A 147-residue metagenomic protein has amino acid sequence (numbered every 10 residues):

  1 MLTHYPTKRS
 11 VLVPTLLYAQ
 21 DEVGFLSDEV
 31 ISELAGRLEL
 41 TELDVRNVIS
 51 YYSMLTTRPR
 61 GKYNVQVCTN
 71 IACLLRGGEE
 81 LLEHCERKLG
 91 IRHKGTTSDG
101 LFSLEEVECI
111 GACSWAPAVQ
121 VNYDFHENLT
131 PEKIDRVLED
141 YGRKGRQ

Functional and structural regions predicted by a protein language model:
M1-Q147: Signature of N-terminal electron-transfer/Fe-S-associated modules in redox systems
